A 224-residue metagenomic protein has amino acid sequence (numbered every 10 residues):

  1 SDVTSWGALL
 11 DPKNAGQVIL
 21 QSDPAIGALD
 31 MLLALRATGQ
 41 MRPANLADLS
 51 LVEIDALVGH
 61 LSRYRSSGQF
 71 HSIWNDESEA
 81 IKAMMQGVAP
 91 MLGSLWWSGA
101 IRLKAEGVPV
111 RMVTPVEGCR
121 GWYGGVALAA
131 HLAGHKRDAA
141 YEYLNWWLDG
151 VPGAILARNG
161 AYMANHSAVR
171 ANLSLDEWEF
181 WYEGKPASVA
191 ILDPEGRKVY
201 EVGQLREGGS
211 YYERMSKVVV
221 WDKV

Functional and structural regions predicted by a protein language model:
S1-E79, A83: Extracytoplasmic ligand-binding site segments that recognize negatively charged/polar headgroups
T4, I26, D30, A56-H60 (+11 more regions): Extracytoplasmic/secreted proteins, especially bacterial periplasmic and envelope-associated proteins
D11-A15, L33-A37, S62, S66 (+5 more regions): Sec-exported extracytoplasmic/periplasmic mature domains
D23-P24, L95-W97, G160: Short, well-ordered beta-to-alpha junction loops that form the rim of enzyme active sites and present histidine/acidic
A25, E117-C119, M163: Residue-level detector of flexible, active-site-proximal loop/helix-junction positions within diverse enzyme catalytic
Q69-L132, L173-F180: Extracytoplasmic/periplasmic substrate-binding proteins
L128-G196: Mature extracytoplasmic/periplasmic domains
A190-V224: Conserved C-terminal helix/tail region of periplasmic/extracytoplasmic solute-binding proteins
